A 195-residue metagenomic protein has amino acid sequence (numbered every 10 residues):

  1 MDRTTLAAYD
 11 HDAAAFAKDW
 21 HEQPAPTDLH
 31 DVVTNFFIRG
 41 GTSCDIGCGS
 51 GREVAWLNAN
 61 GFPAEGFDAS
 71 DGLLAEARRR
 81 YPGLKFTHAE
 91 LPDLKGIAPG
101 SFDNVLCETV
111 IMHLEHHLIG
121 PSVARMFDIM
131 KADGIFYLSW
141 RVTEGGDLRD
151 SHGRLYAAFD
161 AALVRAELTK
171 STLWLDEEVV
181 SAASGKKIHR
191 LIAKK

Functional and structural regions predicted by a protein language model:
M1-C44, G49-A98, L114-P121, R125 (+1 more regions): Class I (Rossmann-like) S-adenosyl-L-methionine-dependent methyltransferase catalytic domain, capturing the SAM-binding
L106: A conserved beta-strand element that flanks and buttresses the S-adenosyl-L-methionine
T109-V110: Short catalytic micro-motifs in class I SAM-dependent methyltransferases
I129: Short alpha-helical functional segments enriched in proximate histidine and acidic residues
